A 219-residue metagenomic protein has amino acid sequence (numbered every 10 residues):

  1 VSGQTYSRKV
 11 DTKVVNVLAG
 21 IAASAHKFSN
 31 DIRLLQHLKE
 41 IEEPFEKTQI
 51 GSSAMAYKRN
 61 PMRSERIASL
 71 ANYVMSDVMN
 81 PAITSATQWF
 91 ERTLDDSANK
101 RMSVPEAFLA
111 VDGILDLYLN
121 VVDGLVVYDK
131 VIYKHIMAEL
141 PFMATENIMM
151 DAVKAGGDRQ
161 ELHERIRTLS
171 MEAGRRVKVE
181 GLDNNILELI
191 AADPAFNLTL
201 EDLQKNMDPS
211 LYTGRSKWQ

Functional and structural regions predicted by a protein language model:
V1-T87: Internal glycine-rich alpha/beta core junctions
I50-Q219: Catalytic-core signal marking the mid-to-C-terminal active-site face
